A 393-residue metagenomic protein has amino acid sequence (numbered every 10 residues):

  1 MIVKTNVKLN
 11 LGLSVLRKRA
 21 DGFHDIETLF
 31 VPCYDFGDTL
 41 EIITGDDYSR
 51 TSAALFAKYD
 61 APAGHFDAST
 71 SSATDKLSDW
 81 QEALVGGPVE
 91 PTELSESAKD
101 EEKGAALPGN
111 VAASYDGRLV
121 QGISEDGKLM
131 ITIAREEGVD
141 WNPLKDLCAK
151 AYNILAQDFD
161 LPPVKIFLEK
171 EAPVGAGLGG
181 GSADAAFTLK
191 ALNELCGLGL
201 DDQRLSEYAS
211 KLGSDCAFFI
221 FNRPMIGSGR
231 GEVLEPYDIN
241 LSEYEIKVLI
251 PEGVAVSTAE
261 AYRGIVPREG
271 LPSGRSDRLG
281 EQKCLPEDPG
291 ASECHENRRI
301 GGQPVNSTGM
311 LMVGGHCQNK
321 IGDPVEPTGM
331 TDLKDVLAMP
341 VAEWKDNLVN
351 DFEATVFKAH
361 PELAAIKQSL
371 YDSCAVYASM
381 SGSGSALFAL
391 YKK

Functional and structural regions predicted by a protein language model:
M1-A176, E194-Q203, I239-L241, P251-V254: ATP-binding N-lobe of GHMP and related small-molecule kinases
I2, T39-E41, P224-I226, I246-V248 (+1 more regions): Conserved hydrophobic/aromatic beta-strand scaffold that supports enzyme active sites
L11, L40, C148, G181 (+4 more regions): Residue-level signal for inorganic ion chemistry
P32-C33, S210-K211, A217-I220, Y237-S242 (+1 more regions): Solvent-exposed alpha-helices and their adjacent loops that cap or buttress functional pockets in soluble metabolic
W141, F167-C196, S214, Y377-Y391: Glycine/serine-rich anion-binding loops at beta->alpha junctions that coordinate negatively charged ligand groups
K150-D158, R204, Y208-K211, T355 (+3 more regions): Generic non-transmembrane alpha-helical segments
A185, L189-I226, V233: Contiguous, small/hydrophobic- and glycine-enriched helical/loop subdomains that border and often "cap" functional
F221, I226-Y377, K392: Conserved, helical-rich catalytic subdomain that frames metal- and/or nucleotide-binding sites in enzyme alpha/beta
